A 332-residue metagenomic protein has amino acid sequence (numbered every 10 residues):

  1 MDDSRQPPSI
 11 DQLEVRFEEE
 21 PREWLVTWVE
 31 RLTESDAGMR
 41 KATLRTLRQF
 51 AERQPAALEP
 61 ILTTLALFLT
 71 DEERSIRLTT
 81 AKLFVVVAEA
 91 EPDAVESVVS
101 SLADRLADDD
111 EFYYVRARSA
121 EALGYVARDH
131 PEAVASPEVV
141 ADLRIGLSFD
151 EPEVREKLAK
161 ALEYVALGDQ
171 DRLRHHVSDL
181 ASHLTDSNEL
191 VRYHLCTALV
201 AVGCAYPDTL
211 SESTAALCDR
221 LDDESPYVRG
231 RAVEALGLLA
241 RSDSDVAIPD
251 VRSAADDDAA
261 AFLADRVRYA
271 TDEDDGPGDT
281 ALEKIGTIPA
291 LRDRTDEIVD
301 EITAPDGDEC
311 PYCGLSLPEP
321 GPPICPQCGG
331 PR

Functional and structural regions predicted by a protein language model:
M1-R332: Acidic, polar-rich N-terminal leader regions of halophilic archaeal proteins
